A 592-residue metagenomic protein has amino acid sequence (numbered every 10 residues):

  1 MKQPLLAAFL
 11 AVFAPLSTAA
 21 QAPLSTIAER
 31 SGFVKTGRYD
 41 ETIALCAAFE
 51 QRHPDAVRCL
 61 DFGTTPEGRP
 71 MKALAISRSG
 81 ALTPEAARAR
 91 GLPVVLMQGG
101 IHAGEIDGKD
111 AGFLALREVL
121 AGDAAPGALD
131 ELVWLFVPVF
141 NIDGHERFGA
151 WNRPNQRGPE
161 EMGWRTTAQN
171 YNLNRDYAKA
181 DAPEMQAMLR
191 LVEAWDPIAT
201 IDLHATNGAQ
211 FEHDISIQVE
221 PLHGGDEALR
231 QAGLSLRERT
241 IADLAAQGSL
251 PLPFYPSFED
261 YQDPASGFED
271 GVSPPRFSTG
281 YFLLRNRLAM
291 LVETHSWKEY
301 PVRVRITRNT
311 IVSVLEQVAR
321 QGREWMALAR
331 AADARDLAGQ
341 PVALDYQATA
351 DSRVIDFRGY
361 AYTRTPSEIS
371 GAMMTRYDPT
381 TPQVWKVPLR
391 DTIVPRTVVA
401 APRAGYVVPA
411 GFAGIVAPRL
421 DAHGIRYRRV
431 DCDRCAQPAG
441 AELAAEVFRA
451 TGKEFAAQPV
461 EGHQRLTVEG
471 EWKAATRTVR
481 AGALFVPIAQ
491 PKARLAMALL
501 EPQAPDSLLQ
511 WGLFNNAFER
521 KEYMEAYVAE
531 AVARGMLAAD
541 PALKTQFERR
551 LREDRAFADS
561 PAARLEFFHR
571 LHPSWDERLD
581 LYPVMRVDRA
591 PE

Functional and structural regions predicted by a protein language model:
M1-L6: Bacterial N-terminal signal peptides that target proteins for export
A7-S17: Bacterial N-terminal signal peptides
A20-E592: Structured catalytic-domain cores with a bias toward divalent-metal coordination
